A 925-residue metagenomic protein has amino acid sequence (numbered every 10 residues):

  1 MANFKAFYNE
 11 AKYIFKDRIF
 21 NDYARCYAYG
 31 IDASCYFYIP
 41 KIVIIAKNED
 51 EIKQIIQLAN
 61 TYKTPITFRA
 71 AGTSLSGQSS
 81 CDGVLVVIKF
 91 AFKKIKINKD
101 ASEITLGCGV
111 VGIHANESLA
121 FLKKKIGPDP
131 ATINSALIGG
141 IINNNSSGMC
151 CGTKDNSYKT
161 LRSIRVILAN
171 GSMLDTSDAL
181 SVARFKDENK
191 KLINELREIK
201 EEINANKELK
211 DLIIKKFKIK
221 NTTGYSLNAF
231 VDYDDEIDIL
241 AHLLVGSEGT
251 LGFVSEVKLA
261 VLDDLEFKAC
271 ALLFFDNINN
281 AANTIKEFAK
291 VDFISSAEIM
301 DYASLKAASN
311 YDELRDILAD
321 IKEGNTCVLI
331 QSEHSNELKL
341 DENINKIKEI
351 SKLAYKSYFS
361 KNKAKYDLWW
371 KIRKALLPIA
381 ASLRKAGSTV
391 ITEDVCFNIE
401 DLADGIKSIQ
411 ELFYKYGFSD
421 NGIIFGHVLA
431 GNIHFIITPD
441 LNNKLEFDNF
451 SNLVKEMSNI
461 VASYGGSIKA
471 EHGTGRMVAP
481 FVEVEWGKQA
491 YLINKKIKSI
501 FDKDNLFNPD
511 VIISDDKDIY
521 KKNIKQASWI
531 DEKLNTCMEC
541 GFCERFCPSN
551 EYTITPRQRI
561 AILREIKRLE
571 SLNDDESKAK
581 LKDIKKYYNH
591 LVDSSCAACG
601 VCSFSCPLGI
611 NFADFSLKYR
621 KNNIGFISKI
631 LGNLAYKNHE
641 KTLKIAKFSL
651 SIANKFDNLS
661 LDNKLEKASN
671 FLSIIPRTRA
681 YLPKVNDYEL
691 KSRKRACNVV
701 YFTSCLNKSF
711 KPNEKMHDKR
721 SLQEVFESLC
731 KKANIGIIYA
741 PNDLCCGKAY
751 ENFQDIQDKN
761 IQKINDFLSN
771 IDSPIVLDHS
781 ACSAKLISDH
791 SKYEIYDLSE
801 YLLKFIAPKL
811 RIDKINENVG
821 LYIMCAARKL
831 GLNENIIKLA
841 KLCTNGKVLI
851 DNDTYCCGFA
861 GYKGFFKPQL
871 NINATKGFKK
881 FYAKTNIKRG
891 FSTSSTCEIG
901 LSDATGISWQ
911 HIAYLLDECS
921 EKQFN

Functional and structural regions predicted by a protein language model:
M1-A33, L58-I66, I199, E287 (+4 more regions): N-terminal accessory segments
M1-Q57, A71-S102, T250, V254-F267 (+3 more regions): N-terminal flexible segment immediately upstream of the FAD-binding catalytic core in FAD-dependent oxidoreductases
E10-A11, S34-I66, I88-P130, S146-E198 (+2 more regions): N-terminal glycine-rich flavin-associated loop
S34-C35, L75-S76, L119-S163, L168 (+3 more regions): A gly/ser-rich beta-alpha-beta helix-loop segment of oxidoreductase catalytic cores
D292-A386, G422, G426, P556-L563 (+2 more regions): Terminal amphipathic helices with adjacent charged low-complexity linkers/tails
D502, F612-N925: Iron-sulfur cluster-binding electron-transfer modules in prokaryotic oxidoreductases
P509-V511, F542-E565, S595-N622, K785-I787 (+2 more regions): Iron-sulfur cluster-binding cysteine motifs and their immediate structural context in ferredoxin-like electron-transfer
I513, N550-Y588, G609-L634, Q910-L916: Non-heme iron-sulfur electron-transfer modules
